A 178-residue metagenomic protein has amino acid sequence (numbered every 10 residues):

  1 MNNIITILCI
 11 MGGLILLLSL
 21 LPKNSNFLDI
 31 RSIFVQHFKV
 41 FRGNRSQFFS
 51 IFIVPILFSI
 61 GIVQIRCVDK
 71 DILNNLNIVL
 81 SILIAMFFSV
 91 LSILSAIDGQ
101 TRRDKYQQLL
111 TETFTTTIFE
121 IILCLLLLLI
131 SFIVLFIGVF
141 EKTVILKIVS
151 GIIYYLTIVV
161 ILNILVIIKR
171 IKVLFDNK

Functional and structural regions predicted by a protein language model:
M1-L8, I72-L80, T143-L156: Hydrophobic alpha-helical transmembrane segments
T6-G12, Q36-P55, I78-F87, T116-L126: Alpha-helical transmembrane segments of integral membrane proteins, especially early/N-terminal helices
C9-L17, S150-K169: Alpha-helical membrane-embedded segments
L14-D29, F87-R102: Membrane-water interface of transmembrane alpha-helices
I53-L73, L126-L146: Alpha-helical transmembrane segments and their membrane-interface junctions in multi-pass membrane proteins
I65-Q100: Transmembrane alpha-helix detector for multi-pass membrane proteins
Y106-G138: Amphipathic, membrane-active segments
K169-K178: Cytosolic/matrix-facing juxtamembrane and C-terminal tails of multi-pass cellular membrane proteins
